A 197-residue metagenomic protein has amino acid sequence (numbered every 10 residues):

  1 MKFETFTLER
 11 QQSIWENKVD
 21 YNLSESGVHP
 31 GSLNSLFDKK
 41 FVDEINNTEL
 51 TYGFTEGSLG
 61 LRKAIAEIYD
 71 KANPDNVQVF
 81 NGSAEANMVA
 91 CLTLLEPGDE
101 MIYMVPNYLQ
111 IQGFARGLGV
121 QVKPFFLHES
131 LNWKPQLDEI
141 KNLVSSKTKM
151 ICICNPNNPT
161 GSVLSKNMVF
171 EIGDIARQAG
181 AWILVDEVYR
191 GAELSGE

Functional and structural regions predicted by a protein language model:
M1-G82, V89: N-terminal small-domain helix-loop-helix segment of the aminotransferase-like
L23-S26, I65, V77, M101 (+4 more regions): Generic structural signal for small/hydrophobic residues in well-ordered secondary structure, especially within
N73-V77, P97-E100, K147: Short acidic capping loops at alpha-helix termini that bridge into adjacent secondary structure
T93-A115: Conserved PLP-anchoring active-site segment centered on the Schiff-base-forming lysine
D99, V120, Q178-A181: A short helix->loop->beta-strand "cap" motif at the edges of active sites that frequently abuts
N107-Y108, F126-L131: Short, acidic/turn-prone active-site loops that include or flank metal/cofactor- and phosphate-binding residues
G117-K123: A short helix-loop-beta submotif of the ANL/AMP-binding
E129-E197: Active-site phosphate-binding strand-loop segment of PLP-dependent enzymes
